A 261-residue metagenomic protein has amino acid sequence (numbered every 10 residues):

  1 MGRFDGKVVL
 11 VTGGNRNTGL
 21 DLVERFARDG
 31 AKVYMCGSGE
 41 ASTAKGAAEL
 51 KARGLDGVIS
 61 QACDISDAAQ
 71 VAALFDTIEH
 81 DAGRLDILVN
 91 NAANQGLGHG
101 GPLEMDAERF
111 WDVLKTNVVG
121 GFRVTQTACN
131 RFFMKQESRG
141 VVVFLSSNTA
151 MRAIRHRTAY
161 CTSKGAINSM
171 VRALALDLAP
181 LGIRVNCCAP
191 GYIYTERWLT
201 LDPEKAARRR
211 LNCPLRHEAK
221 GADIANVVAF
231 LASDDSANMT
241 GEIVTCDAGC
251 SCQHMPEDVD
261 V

Functional and structural regions predicted by a protein language model:
N15-N17: Conserved glycine-rich cofactor-binding loop
H99, T240-V261: Short C-terminal tail/terminal secondary-structure segment of NAD(P)H-dependent dehydrogenase/reductase domains
H99-W111, W198, R209: Substrate-binding pocket helix/loop in short-chain dehydrogenase/reductase
L103-F122, V143, Y160, I167 (+1 more regions): Catalytic Tyr-X3-Lys loop
T125, S163, V171: Active-site helix of classical SDR
N130, M134, L176-P180, A237: Alpha-helical segment proximal to the catalytic Tyr-Lys
S147: Residue(s) in the substrate-gating loop at a strand-loop-helix junction that position the organic substrate next
C187, A207-D235, M239, V244-A248: C-terminal helical subdomain
